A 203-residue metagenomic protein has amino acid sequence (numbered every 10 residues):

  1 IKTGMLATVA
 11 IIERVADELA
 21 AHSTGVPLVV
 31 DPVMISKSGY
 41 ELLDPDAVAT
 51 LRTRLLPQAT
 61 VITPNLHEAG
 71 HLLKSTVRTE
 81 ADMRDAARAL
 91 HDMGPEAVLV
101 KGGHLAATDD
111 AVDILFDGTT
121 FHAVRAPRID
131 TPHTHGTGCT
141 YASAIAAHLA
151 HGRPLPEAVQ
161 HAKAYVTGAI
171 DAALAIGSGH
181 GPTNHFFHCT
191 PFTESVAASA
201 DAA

Functional and structural regions predicted by a protein language model:
K2-P57: Glycine/small-residue-rich loop that forms an oxyanion/phosphate-binding "nest" at active or ligand-binding sites
K2-T3, V29-K37, T63-L72, V100 (+1 more regions): Short beta-strands and strand-loop turn motifs
A10, R14-A21, P27, V112-L115 (+3 more regions): Nucleotide and nucleotide-moiety/phosphate-recognizing core
P45-F121: Conserved phosphate/ATP/ADP-binding segment of small-molecule kinases
H71, P132-L155: Short, small-residue alpha-helix embedded
S75-M83, A150-Q160: Short, charged, surface-exposed loops that flank catalytic or proteolytic processing sites
F121-H135: Short pre-catalytic strand/loop immediately N-terminal to key active-site residues, enriched for Gly-Thr
P156-A203: Charged C-terminal helix
